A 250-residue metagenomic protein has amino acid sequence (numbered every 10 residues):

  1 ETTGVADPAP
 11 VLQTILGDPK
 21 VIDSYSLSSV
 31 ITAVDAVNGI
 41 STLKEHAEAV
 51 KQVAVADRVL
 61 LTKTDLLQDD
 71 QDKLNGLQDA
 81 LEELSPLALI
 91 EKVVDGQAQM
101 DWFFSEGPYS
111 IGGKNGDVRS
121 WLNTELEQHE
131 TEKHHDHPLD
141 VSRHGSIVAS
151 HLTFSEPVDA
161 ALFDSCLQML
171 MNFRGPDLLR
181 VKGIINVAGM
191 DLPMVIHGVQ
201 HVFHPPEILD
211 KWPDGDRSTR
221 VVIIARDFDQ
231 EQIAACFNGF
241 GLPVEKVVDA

Functional and structural regions predicted by a protein language model:
T2-Q13, V21-K44, T64-D72: Conserved Switch II/interswitch segment of TRAFAC-class P-loop GTPases
I31-A33, L60, V222-I224: Structural motif
E45-A49: Short, glycine/polar-rich helix-capping loops at beta-to-alpha or helix-loop-helix junctions that flank or form
K51, V55-R58, T64-T219, R226-A250: C-terminal accessory "lid"/substrate-recognition subdomains
